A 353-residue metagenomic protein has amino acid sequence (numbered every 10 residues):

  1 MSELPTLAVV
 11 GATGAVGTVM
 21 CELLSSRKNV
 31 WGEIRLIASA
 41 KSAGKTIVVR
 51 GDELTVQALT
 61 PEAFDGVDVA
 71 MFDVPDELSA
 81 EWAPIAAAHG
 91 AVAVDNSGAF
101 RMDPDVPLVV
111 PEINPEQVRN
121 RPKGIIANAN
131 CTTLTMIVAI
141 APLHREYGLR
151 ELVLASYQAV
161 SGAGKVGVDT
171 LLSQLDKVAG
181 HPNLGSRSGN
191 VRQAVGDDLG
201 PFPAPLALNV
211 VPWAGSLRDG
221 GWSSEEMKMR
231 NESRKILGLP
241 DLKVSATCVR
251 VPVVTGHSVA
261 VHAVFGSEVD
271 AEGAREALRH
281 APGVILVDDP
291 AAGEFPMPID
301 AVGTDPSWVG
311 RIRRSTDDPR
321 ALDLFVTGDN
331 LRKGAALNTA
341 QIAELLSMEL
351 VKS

Functional and structural regions predicted by a protein language model:
M1-A204, D241-K243, S267, E276 (+5 more regions): N-terminal Rossmann-like NAD(P) cofactor-binding subdomain of oxidoreductases, focused on the glycine-rich
N120-A127, N209-G220, L324-V326: Helix-loop-beta segment of a Rossmann-like dinucleotide-binding subdomain
D197-V253: Oxyanion-binding "anion nests"
R250-P252, G328-K333: Glycine-rich phosphate/pyrophosphate-binding beta-alpha loops
V254-V259: Conserved glycine-rich beta-strand-loop-beta hairpin in the small C-terminal domain of fold type I
H262-V264: Short hydrophobic/aromatic beta-strand micro-patches that form the beta-sheet surface supporting nucleotide- or nucleic
G273, L278-D288: A common structural junction motif
I285-R311: A glycine-rich dinucleotide-binding beta-alpha-beta segment and adjacent secondary-structure elements that constitute
